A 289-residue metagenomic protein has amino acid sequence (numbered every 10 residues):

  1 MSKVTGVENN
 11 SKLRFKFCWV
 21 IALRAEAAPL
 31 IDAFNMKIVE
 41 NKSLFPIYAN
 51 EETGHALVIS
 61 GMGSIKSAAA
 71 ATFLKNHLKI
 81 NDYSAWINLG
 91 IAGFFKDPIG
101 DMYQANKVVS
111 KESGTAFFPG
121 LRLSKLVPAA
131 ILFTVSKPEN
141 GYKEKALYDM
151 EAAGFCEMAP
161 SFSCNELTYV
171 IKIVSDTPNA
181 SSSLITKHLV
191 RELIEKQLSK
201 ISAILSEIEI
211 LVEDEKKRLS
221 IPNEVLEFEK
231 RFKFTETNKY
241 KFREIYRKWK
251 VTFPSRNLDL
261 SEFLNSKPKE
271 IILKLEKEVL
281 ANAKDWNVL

Functional and structural regions predicted by a protein language model:
M1-R14, N287-L289: Short, low-complexity, intrinsically disordered N-terminal peptides in bacterial proteins
S2-T5, I38-I47: A short, well-structured beta->alpha microelement
V7, L30, L280-N282: Short amphipathic alpha-helical "recognition" segments used for binding
S11-C18, H55: Extreme N-terminal starter segment of soluble prokaryotic enzymes
K16-K37: N-terminal beta1-alpha1 ligand-phosphate binding loop
K42-L289: Glycine-rich phosphate- or other oxyanion-binding loops that anchor nucleotides, phosphorylated ligands
